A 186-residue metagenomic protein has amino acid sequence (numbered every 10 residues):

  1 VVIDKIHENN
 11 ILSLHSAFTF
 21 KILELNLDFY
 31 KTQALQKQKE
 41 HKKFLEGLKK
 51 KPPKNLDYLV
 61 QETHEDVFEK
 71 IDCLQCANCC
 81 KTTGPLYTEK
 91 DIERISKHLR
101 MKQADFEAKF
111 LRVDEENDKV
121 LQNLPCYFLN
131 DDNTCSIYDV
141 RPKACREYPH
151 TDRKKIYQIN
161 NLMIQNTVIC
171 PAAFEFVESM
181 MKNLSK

Functional and structural regions predicted by a protein language model:
V1-I22, N26: N-terminal amphipathic/basic-hydrophobic helices that include classical n-h-c signal peptides and signal-anchor
T19-K186: Short loop/turn segments that flank or connect secondary-structure elements
